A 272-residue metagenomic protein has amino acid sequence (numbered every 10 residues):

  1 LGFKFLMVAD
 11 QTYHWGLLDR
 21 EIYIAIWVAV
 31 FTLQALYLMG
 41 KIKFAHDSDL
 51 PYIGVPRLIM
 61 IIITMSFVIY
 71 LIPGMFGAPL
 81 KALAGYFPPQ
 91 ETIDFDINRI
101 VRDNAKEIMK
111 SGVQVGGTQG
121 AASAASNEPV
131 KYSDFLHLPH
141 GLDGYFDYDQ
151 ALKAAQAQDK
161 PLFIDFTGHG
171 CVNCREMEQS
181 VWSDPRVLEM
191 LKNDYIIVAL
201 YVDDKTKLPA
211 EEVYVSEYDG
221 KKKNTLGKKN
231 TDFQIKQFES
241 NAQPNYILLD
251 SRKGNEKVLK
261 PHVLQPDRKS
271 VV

Functional and structural regions predicted by a protein language model:
L1-A151, Q158, L200: Hydrophobic alpha-helical segments characteristic of multipass inner/organellar membrane proteins
W15-E21, L50-G54, L83-A84, E176-V187 (+2 more regions): Composition- and surface-driven signal marking solvent-exposed, interaction-prone regions in large proteins
P139-F146, T167-H169, E176-K228: Thiol-based oxidoreductase modules, predominantly thioredoxin-like and allied folds used for disulfide exchange
A151-A154, F233: CheY-like receiver
A157-R175: Short active-site neighborhood of thiol/selenol oxidoreductases, capturing the structured segment around
Q158-L162, K192-V198, N241-P244, R252-N255: Loop/turn elements at helix/coil->beta-strand transitions in domains of secreted/extracellular proteins
S180-V187, S216-V272: Non-catalytic, surface beta->alpha helical segment in thiol-disulfide oxidoreductase systems
